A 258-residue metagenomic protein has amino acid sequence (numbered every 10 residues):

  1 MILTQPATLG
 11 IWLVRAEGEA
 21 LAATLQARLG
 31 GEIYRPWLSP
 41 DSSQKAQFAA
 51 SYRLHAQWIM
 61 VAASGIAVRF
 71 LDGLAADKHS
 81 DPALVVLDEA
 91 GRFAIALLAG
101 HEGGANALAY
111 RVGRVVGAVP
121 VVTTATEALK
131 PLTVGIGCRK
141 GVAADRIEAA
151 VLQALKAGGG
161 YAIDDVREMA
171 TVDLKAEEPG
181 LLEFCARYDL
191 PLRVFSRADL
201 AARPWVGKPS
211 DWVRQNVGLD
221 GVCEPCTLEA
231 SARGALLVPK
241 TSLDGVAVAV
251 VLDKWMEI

Functional and structural regions predicted by a protein language model:
M1-Q5, A125-A128: Short boundary motifs at domain starts and secondary-structure transition points
I2-A16, T133-C138, T171, R233-T241: Short hydrophobic beta-strand segments
V14-G31, W37-E178, G245, A249-E257: Conserved mixed alpha/beta catalytic, RNA-binding, or beta-rich assembly cores of soluble enzyme, regulatory
E32-Y34, V121, P191-F195, L237: General small-molecule cofactor/ligand-binding pocket signal
P36-L38, C185-G218: Conserved phosphate-binding/catalytic loops in two-lobed NTP-binding clefts
G73-K78, E183-D189: Short, surface-exposed basic-aromatic patches at helix termini and helix-loop junctions that form
G103-R114, P209-E224: A polyampholytic, Gly/Pro-enriched intrinsically disordered region
G113, C223-I258: C-terminal edge-of-domain segments
